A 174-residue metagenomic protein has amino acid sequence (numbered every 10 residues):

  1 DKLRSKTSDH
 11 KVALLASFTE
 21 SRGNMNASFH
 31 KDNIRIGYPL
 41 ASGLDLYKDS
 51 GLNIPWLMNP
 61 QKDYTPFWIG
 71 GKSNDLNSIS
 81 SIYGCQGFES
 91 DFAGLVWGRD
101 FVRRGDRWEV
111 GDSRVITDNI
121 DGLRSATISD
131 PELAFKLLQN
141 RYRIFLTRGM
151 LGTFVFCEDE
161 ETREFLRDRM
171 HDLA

Functional and structural regions predicted by a protein language model:
D1-W108: Conserved helicase/translocase motor-coupling segment
G71-A174: C-terminal accessory regions
